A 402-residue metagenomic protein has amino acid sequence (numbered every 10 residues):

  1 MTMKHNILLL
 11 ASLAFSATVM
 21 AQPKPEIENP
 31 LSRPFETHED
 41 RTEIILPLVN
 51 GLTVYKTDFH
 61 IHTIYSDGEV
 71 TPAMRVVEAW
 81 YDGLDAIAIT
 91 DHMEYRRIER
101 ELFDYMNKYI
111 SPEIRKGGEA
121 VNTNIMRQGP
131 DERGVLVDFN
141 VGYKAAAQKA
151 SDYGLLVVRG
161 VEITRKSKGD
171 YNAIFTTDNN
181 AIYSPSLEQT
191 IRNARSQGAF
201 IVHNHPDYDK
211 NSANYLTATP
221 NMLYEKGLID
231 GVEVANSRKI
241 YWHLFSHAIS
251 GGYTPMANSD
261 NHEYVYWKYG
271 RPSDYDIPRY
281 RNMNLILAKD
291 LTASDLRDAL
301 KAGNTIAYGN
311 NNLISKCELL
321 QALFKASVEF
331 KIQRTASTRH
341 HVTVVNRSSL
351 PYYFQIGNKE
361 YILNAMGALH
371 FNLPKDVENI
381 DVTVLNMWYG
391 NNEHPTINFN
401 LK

Functional and structural regions predicted by a protein language model:
K4-L10: Sec-dependent signal peptide recognition, specifically the positively charged N-region followed immediately by
Q22-D58, V76, N172-T176, N211-K402: Charged catalytic cores and adjacent phosphate/nucleic-acid-binding surfaces used for phosphate/nucleic-acid chemistry
P34-Q197, N204, T219, V234-F245: A metal-dependent hydrolase metal-coordination microenvironment
V161-T164, D207-K210, N261: Short glycine-enriched loops at secondary-structure junctions
G198-I201, P206-S212: Divalent-metal (Mg2+/Mn2+/Ca2+)-assisted nucleotide/phosphate chemistry catalytic cores
